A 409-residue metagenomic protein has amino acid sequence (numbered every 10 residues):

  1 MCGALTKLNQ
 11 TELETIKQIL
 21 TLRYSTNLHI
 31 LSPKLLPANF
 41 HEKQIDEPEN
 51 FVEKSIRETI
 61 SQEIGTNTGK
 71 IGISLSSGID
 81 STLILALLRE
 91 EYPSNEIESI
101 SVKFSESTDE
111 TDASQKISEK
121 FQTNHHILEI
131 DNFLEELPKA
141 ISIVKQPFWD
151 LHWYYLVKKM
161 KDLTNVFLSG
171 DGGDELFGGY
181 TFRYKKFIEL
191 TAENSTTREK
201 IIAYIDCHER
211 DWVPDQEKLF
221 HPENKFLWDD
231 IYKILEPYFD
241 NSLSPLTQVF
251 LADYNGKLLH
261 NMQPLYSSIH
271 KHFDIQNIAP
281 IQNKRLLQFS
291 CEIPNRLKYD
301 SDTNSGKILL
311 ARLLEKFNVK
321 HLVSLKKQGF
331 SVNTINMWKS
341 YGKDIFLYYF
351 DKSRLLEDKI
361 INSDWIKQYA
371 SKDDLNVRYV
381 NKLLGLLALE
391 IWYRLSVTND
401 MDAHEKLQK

Functional and structural regions predicted by a protein language model:
M1-K43, R57-S61, W153: N-terminal glutamine amidotransferase
C2, H41-P245, S268-F317, T334-I335 (+2 more regions): ATP-dependent adenylate-handling active sites, centered on carboxylate activation for C-N bond formation
K7-T15, D240-D253, D300-S305, Y369-L386: Structural motif
E12-T15, S353-K409: Acidic, carboxylate-rich catalytic segments that either coordinate divalent cations
K17-Y24, A252-H260, P264, N381-T398: Short, hydrophobic/amphipathic alpha-helical patches that form generic packing surfaces within helical domains
R23, F167-S169, L258-L259, Q288 (+2 more regions): Short hydrophobic-aromatic micro-motifs
L128-E136, L259-P264, L286-L287, E357-Q368: Active-site-adjacent bridging/hinge elements
V319-N376: PAPS-dependent sulfotransferase catalytic core
